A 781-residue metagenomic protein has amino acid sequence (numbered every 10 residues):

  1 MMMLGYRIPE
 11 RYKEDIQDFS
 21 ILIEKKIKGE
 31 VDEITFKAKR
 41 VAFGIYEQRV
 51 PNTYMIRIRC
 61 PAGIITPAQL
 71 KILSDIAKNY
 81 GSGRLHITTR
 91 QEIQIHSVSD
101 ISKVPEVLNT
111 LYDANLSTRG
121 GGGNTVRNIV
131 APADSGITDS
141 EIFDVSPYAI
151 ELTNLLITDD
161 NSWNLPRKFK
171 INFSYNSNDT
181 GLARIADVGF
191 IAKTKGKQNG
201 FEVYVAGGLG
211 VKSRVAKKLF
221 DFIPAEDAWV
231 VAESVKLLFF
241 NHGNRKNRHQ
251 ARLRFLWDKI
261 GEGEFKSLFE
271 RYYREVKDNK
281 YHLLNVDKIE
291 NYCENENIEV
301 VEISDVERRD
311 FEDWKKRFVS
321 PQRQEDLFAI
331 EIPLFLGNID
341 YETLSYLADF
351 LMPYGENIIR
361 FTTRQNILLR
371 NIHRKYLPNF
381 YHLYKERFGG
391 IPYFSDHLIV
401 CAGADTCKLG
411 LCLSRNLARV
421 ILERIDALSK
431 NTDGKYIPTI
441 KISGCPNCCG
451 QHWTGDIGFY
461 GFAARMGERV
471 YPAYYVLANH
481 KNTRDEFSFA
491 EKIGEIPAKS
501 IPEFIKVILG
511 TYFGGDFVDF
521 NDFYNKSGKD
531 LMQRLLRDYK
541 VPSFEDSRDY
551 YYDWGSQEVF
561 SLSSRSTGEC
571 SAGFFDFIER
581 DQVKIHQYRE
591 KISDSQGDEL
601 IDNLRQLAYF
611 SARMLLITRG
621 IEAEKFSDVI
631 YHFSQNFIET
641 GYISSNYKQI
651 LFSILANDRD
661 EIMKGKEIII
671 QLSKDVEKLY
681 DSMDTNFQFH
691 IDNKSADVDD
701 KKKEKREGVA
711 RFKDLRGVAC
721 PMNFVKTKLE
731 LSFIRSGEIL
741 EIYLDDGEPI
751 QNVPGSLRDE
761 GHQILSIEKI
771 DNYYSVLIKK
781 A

Functional and structural regions predicted by a protein language model:
M1-K591: Peripheral terminal and linker regions in Fe-S/redox and tRNA-modifying enzymes
D576-K591, A612-V698: Long, charged low-complexity segments
E599-L616: Short, hydrophobic, well-ordered secondary-structure elements
D700-I734: An N-terminal amphipathic alpha-helical segment
M722-K728, D746-H762: Amphipathic alpha-helical interaction surfaces in cytosolic regulatory modules
K769: Long, contiguous binding/interaction regions
S775-A781: Core SAM-dependent methyltransferase catalytic element
